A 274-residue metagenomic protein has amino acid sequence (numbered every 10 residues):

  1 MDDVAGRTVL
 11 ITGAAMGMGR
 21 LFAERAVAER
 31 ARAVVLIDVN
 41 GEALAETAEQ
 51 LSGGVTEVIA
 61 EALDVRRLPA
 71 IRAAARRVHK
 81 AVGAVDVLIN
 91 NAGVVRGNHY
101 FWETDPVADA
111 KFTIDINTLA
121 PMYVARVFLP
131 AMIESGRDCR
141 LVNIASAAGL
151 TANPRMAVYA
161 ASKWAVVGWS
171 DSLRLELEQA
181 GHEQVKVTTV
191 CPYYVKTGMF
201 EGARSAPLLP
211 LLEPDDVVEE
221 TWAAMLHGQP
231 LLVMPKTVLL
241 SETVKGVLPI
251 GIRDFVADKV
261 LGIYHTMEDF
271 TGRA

Functional and structural regions predicted by a protein language model:
D2-V34: Canonical Rossmann dinucleotide-binding motif of NAD(H)/NADP(H)-dependent dehydrogenases/reductases, specifically
A31-E46: Conserved glycine-rich Rossmann-like NAD(P)H-binding loop of the short-chain dehydrogenase/reductase
G41-E42, A62-A73, V107: The beta1-alpha1 cofactor-binding region of Rossmann-like NAD(H)/NADP(H)-dependent oxidoreductases
R72, V95-K111, R155: Conserved mid-core segment of classical short-chain dehydrogenase/reductases
A125, S162: Active-site helix of classical SDR
S146: Residue(s) in the substrate-gating loop at a strand-loop-helix junction that position the organic substrate next
T189, A206-E242: C-terminal helical subdomain
